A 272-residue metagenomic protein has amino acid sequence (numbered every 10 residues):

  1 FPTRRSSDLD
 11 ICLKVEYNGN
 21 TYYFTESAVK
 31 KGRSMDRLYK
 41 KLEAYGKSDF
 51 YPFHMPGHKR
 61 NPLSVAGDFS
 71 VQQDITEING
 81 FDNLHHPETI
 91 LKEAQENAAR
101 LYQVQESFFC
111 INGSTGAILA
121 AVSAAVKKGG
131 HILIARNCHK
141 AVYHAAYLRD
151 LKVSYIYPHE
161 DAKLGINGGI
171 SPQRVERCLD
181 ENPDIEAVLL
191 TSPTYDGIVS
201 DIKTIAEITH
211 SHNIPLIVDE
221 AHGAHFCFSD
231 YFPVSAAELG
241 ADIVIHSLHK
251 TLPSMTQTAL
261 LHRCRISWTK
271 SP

Functional and structural regions predicted by a protein language model:
F1-S6: Short, small-residue-biased leader/transition segments that mark boundaries at the very start of proteins
D8, G46-F50, Y102-Q103: A generic structural signal for short, non-catalytic loop/turn and secondary-structure boundary residues
D10-Y17, Y22-E26: Short, positively charged and aromatic/hydrophobic N-terminal segments
E16-G19, V29, R33, L179: Intrinsically disordered, low-complexity segments enriched in glycine/proline and serine/threonine
K30-T89: N-terminal "arm"/small-domain region of PLP-dependent enzymes with the aminotransferase-like
L38-G46, V65, H86, V104 (+1 more regions): Conserved PLP-enzyme active-site core in the AAT-like
S70-G116, N137: Conserved N-terminal alpha-helix of the aminotransferase class I/II PLP-enzyme fold
